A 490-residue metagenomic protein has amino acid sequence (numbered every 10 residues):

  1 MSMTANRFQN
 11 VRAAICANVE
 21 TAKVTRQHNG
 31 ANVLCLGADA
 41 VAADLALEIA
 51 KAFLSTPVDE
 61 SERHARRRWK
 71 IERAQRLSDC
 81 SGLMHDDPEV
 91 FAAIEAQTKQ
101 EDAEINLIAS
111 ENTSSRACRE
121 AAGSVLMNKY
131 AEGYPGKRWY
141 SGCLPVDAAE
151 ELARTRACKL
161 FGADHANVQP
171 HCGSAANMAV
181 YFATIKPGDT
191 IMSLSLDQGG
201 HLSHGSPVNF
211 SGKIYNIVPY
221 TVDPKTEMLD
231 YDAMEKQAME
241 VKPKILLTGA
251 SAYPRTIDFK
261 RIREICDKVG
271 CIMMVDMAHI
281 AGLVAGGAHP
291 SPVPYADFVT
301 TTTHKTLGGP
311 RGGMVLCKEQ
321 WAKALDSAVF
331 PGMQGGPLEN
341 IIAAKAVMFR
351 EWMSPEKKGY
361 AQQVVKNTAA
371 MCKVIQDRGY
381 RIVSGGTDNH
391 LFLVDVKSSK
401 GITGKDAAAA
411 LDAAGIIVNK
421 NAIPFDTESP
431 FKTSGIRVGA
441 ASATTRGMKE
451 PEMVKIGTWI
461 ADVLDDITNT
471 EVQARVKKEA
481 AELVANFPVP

Functional and structural regions predicted by a protein language model:
M1-R12, N18, D258-I262: Short Gly/Thr/Asp-enriched flexible loops that form oxyanion-binding sites at enzyme active sites
S2-N10, V24-N29, A179-P187, K318: Alpha-helix C-terminal capping segments
F8-A38, Y220-T221, V269-A278: Short, acidic/small-residue loops that bind anionic groups at enzyme active sites
V19-L77: C-terminal binding/interaction regions
L77-L152, E264, A481-P490: N-terminal glycine-rich, Lys/His-bearing helix-loop that initiates the first secondary-structure elements of many
L152-G379, V396, A440: Conserved PLP-enzyme active-site core in the AAT-like
K366-N367, P430-P490: PLP-dependent enzyme catalytic core of the Aspartate aminotransferase-like
R381-G447: Conserved PLP-binding catalytic core of the aspartate aminotransferase-like
